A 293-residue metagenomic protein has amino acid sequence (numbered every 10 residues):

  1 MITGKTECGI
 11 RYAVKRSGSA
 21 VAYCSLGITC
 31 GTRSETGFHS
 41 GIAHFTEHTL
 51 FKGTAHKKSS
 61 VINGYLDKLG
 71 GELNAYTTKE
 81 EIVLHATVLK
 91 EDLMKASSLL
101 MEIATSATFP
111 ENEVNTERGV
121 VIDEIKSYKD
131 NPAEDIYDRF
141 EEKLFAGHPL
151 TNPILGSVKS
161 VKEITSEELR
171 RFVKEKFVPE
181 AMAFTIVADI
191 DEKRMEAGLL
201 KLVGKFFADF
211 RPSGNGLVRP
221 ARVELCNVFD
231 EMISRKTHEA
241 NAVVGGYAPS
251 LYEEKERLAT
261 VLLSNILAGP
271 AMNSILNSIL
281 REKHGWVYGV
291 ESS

Functional and structural regions predicted by a protein language model:
M1-I62, S98, R170-I279: His/Glu-rich zincin catalytic helix
I2, V61-G214, A242-V243, A248-L251 (+3 more regions): Charge-rich, well-structured scaffold segments of protease-associated domains
